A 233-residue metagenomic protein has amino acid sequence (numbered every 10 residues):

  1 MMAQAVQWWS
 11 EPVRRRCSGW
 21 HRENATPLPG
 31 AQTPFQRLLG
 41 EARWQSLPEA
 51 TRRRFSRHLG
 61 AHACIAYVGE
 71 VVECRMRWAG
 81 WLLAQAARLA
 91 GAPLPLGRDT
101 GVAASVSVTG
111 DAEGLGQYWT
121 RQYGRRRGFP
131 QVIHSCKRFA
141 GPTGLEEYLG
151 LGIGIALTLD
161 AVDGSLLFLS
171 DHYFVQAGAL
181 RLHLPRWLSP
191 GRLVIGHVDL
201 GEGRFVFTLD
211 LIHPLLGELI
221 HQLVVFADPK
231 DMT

Functional and structural regions predicted by a protein language model:
M2-V6: Membrane-insertive, pore-forming/entry segments and their flanking low-complexity regions
W8, P12-V13, C17-L211, Q222: Soluble ligand-binding/transfer domains with enclosed cavities or grooves
F207-T233: C-terminal structured interaction module
